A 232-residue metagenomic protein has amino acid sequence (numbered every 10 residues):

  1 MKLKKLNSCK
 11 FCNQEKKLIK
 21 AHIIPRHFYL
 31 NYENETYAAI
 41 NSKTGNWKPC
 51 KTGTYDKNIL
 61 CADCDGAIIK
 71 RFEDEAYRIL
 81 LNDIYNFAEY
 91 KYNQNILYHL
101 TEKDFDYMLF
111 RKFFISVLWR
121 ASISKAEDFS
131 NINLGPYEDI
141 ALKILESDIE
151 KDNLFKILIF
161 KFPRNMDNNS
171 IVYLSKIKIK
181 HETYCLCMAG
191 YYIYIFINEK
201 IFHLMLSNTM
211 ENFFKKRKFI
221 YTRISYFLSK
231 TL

Functional and structural regions predicted by a protein language model:
M1-R71, E75: An N-terminal structural lobe/cap that precedes and organizes the functional/catalytic core across diverse proteins
K2, K48-D128: Catalytic cores of phosphodiester-bond-cleaving enzymes
K4, F11, R78-N86, Y194-N208: Short flexible/disordered coil segments
C9-C12, F114, L186, I195: Generic structural hydrophobic/aromatic packing signal, biased to beta-strands
Y29, E33, I59, E75-A76 (+5 more regions): Generic hydrophobic, helix-prone segments enriched in Leu/Val/Ile
Y37-A39, N46-K48, F87-K91, F213-K215 (+1 more regions): Short, surface-exposed, polar/charged, turn-prone segments marking secondary-structure boundaries
S42, F87-H99, S170-S175, F213: Low-complexity, polar-biased intrinsically disordered regions enriched in Pro/Ser/Thr/Gly
S124-L232: C-terminal, charged low-complexity interaction regions
